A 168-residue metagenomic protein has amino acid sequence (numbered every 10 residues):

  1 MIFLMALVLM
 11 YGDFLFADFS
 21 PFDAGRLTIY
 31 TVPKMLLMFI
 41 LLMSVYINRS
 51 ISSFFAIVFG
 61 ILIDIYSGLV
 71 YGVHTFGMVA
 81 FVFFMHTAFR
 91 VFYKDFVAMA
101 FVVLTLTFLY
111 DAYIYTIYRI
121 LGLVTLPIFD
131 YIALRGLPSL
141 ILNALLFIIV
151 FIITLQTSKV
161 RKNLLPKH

Functional and structural regions predicted by a protein language model:
M1-H168: Terminal, non-globular segments
